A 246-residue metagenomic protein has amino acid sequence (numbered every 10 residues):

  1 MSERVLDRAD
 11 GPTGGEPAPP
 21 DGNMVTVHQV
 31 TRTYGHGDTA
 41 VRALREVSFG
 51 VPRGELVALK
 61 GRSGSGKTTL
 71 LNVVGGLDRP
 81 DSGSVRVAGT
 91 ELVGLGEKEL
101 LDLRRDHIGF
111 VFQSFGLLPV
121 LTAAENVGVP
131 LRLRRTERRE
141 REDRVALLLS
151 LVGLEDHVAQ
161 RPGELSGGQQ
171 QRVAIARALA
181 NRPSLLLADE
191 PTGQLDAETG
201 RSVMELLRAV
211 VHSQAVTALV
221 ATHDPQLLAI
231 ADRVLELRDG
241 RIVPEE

Functional and structural regions predicted by a protein language model:
M1-T33, V243-E246: ABC-family P-loop ATPase nucleotide-binding domain
G22-L237: ABC family nucleotide-binding domain
V234-E246: H-loop (His-switch) and adjacent beta-strand-loop-beta switch element of ABC-type ATPase nucleotide-binding domains
